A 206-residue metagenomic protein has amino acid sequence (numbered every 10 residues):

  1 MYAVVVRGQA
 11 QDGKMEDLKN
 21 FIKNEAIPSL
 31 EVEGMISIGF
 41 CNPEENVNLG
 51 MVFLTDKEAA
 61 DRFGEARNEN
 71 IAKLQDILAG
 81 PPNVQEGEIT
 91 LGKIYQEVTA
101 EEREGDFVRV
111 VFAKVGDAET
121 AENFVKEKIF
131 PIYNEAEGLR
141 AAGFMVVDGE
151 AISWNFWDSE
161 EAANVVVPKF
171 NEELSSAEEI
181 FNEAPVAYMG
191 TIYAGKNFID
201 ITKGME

Functional and structural regions predicted by a protein language model:
M1-L49, F53-A72, D76-E206: Short S/T/G/P-rich N-terminal loop/turn motif that feeds into the first structured element of a domain
